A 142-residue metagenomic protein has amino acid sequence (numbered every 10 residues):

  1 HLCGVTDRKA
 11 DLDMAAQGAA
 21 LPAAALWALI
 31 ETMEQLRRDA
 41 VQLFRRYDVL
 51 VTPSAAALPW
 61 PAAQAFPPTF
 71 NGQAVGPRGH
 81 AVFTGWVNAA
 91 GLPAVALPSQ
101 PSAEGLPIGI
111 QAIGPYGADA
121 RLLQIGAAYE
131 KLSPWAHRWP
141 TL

Functional and structural regions predicted by a protein language model:
H1-D7, R78-A81, A118-K131: Short, basic, helix/turn surface patches
H1-V41, P53, A57, A96-P107: Short helix-loop capping/hinge segments that flank enzyme active sites or metal/cofactor-binding pockets
W27, R38, N88-L142: Structural helix-boundary/capping segments
I30, G72-Q73, P115: A generic secondary-structure micro-motif detector that highlights 1-2 residue hydrophobic/ambivalent hotspots embedded
V41-Q42, A74-P98: Small-aliphatic-rich amphipathic alpha-helix that forms the alpha element of a beta-alpha
R45: Structured loop/turn residues at beta-strand edges in well-structured enzyme cores
D48-L50: Short, Asp-centered acidic motifs that coordinate Mg2+ and/or phosphate in catalytic or ligand-binding sites
W60-A81: Short, surface-exposed loop/helix-turn segments at secondary-structure junctions that function as lids/hinges flanking
